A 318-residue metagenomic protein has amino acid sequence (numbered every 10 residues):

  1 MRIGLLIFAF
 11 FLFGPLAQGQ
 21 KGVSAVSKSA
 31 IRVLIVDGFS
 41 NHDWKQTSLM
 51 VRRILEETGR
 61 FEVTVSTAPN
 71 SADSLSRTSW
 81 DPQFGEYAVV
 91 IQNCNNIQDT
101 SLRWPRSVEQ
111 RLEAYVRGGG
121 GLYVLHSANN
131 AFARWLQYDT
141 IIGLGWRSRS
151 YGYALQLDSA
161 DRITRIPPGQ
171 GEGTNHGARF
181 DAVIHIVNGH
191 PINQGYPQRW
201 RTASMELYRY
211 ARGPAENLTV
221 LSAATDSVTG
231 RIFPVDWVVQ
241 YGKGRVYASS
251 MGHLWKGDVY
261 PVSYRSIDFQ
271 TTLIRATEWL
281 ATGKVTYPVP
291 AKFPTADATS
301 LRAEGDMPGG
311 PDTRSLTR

Functional and structural regions predicted by a protein language model:
G4-P15: Bacterial N-terminal signal peptides
L16-K21: Signal peptide processing junction and immediate N-terminal pro/mature segment of secreted/exported proteins
G22-I31, Q46, E57, P82 (+2 more regions): Extracellular ligand-binding/catalytic regions of CAZymes and related secreted enzymes and adhesion modules
G22-S24, K28, R32-F132: Helical hinge/lid and interdomain linker segments adjacent to catalytic or ligand-binding clefts that mediate domain
S29, L125-V228, V289-R318: An acidic, glycine-rich "communication" segment
G38-N41, H126, P167-Q170, H176-D181 (+1 more regions): Active-site rim elements
S40-N41, N96-I97, N129-A131, Q198 (+3 more regions): Short, solvent-exposed loop/turn segments at secondary-structure junctions
G119-Y123, L221, Y247: Structural detector of well-ordered beta-strand residues that form the stable sheet scaffold of enzyme domains
